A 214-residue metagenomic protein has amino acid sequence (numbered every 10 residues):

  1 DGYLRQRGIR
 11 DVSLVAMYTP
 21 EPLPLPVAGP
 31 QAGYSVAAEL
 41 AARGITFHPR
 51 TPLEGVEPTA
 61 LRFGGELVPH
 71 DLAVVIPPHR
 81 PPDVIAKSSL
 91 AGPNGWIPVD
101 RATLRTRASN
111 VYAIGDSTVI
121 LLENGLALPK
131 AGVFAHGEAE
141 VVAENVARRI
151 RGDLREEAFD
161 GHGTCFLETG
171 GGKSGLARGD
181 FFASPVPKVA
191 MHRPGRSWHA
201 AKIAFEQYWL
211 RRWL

Functional and structural regions predicted by a protein language model:
G2-T51: Rossmann-like dinucleotide-binding cores of NAD(P)H-dependent redox enzymes
T19-L23, L53, L72, I76-R80 (+2 more regions): Glycine-rich beta-alpha junction loops
R50-E54, P58: Conserved SAM/SAH-binding loop
A60, V68-L72, I76-G137: FAD-site-proximal beta/loop scaffold in flavoenzymes
I114-G161, L167-E168: A conserved FAD-binding loop/helix module that cradles the flavin
G175-L214: C-terminal auxiliary extensions adjacent to catalytic cores
